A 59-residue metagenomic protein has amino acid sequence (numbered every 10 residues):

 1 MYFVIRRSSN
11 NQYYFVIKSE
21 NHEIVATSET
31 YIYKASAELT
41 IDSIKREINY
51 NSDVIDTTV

Functional and structural regions predicted by a protein language model:
Y2-I44: A structural feature that tracks compact, well-ordered secondary-structure segments with a strong bias toward
A26-Y31, S52-T58: Short, tandemly repeated low-complexity microdomains enriched for cysteine and small residues
I44-V54: Short arginine-rich
